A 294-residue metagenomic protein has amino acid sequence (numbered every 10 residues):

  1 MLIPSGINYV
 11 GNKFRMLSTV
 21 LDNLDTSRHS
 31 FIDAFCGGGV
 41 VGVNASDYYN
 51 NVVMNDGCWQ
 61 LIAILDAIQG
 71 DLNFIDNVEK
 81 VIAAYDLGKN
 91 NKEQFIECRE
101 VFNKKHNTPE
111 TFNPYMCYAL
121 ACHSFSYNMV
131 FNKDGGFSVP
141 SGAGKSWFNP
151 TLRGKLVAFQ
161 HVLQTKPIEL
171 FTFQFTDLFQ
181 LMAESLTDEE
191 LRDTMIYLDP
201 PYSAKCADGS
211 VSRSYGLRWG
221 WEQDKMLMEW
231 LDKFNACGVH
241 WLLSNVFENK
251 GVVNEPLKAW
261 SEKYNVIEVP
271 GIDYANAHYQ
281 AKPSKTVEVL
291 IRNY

Functional and structural regions predicted by a protein language model:
M1-F35, V40-V41, D47: S-adenosyl-L-methionine
L2-L17, I75-Y197, P201-V211, M226: SAM-dependent nucleic-acid methyltransferase catalytic core
V20, F31-A45, M54-C58, L65 (+5 more regions): Conserved proline-anchored active-site loop of SAM-dependent methyltransferases that bridges a beta-strand
S27-S30, N50-N51, K166, L186-T194 (+1 more regions): Short coil/turn segments at beta-strand junctions that form active-site/ligand-binding loops
G42-S46, I64-D66, L181-A183, K205-V211 (+1 more regions): A short acidic (Asp/Glu
N50, V162-I168, E262-Y264: A short helix-to-beta-strand connector/capping loop
Q69-D71: Patatin-like phospholipase
S203, R213-Y294: Long, positively charged, glycine-interspersed low-complexity recognition regions
